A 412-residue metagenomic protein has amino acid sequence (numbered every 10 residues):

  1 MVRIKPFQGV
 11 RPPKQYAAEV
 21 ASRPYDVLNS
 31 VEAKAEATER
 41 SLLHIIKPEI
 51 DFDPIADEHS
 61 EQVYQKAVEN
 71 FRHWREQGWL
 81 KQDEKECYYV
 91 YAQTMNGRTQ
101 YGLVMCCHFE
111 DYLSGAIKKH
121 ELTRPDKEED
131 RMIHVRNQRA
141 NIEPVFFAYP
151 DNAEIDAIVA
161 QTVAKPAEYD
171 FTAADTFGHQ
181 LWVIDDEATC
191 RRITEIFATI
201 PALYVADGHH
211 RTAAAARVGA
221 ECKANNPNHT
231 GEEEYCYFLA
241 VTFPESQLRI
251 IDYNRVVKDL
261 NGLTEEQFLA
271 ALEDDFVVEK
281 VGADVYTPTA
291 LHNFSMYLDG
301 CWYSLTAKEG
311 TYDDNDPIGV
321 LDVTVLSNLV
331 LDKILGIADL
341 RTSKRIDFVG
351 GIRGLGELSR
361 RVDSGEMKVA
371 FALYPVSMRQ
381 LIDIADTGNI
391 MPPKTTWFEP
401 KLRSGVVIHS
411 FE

Functional and structural regions predicted by a protein language model:
M1-E412: Surface-exposed, charge/polar-rich loops and edge strands
